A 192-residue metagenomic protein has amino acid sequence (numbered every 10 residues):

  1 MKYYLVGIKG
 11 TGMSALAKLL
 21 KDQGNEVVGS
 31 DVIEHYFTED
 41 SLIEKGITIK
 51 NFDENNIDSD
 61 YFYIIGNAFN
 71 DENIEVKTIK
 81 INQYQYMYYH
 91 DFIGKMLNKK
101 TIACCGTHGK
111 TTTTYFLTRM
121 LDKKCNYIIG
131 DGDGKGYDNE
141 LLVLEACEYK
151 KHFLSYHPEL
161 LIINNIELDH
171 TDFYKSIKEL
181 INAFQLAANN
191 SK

Functional and structural regions predicted by a protein language model:
M1-I49, D58-Y63, I79-Y84, Q185: ATP-dependent carboxylate-amine ligase
L19, N25, I43, N55-D58 (+2 more regions): Phosphate-binding loop of NTP-binding sites
N51-D53: A helix-coil-helix interface module used to build multimeric assemblies and to scaffold catalytic/cofactor sites
